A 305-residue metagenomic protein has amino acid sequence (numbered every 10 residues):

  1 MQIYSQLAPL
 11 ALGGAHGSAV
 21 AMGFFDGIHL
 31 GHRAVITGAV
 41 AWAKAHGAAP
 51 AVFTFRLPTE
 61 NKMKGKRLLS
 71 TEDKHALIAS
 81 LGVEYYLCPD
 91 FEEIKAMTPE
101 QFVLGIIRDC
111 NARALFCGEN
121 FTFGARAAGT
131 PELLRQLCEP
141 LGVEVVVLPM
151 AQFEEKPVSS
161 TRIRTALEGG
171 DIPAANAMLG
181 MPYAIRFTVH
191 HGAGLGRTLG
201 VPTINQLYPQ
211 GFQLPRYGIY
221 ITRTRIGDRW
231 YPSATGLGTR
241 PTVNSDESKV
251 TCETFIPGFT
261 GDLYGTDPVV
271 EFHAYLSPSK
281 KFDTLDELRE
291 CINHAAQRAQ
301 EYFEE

Functional and structural regions predicted by a protein language model:
Q2-L10, L87-C88: Short acidic-hydrophobic, aromatic-tinged amphipathic segments that line or gate anion-handling sites
P9-G13, E93-A96, Q152-K156: A short acidic, often aromatic-flanked loop/helix-cap motif at beta-alpha or helix-coil junctions that lines enzyme
P9-G65, S70: N-terminal catalytic cores of NTP/NDP-binding nucleotidyl/phosphoryl-transfer enzymes
A21-G23, F53-T54, Y86-D90, A114-E119 (+1 more regions): Short beta-strands and strand-loop turn motifs
H29, I78, L115, A175 (+2 more regions): Residue-level signal for inorganic ion chemistry
T59-L141: N-terminal Rossmann-like or analogous alpha/beta NTP/dinucleotide-binding catalytic cores that position adenine
C138-G238: Glycine-rich, Lys/Arg-enriched anion-binding loops that position phosphate/diphosphate groups for phosphoryl
G192-E305: Phosphate/ribose-recognition catalytic cores of enzymes acting on nucleotide-derived substrates
